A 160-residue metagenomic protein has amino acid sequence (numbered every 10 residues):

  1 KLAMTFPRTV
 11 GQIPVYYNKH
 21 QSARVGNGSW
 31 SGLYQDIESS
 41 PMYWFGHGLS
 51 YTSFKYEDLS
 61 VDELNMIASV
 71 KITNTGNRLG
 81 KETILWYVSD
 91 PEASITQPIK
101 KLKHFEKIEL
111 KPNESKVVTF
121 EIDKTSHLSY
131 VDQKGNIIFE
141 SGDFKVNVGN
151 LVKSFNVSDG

Functional and structural regions predicted by a protein language model:
K1-K81, Y87-S89, K107, S141 (+1 more regions): Secreted, periplasmic, or luminal enzymes acting at the cell surface/secretory milieu
N65-I67, T83, S115-T119, V152: Intrinsic-disorder/low-complexity, polar/charged segments enriched in Ser/Thr/Lys/Arg/Asp/Glu/Gln
T73-T75, S89, E121-T125, S158: Solvent-exposed residues in well-ordered beta-strands and their adjoining turns, especially edge/terminal strands
L79-W86, P98, Y130-D132: Short, hydrophobic/aromatic beta-strand segments
S89-S94, L151: Change "in extracellular beta-sheet-rich domains … of secreted and cell-surface proteins" to "in beta-sheet-rich domains
S94-Y130: Intrinsically disordered, low-complexity Pro/Gly/Ser/Thr-rich segments with frequent PxxP/GP/PP motifs and embedded
K124-G160: Terminal connector regions
